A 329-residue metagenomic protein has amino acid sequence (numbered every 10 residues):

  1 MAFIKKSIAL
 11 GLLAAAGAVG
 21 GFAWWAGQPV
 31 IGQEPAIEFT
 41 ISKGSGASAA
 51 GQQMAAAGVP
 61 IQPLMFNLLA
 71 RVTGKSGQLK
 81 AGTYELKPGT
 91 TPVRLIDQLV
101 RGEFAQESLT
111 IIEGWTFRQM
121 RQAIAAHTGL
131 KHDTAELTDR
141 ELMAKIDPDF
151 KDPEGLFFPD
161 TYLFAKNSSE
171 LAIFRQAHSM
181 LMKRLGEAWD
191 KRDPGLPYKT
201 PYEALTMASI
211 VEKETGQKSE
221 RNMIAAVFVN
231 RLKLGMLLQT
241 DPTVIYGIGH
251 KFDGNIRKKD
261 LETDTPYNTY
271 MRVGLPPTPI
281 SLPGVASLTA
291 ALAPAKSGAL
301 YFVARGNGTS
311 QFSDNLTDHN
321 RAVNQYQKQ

Functional and structural regions predicted by a protein language model:
M1-A36: N-terminal type II signal-anchor transmembrane helix that functions as the membrane-insertion/stop-transfer segment
F3-I4, A50, V303: Intrinsically disordered, low-complexity sequence elements enriched in Ser/Thr/Gly/Pro
K5-A9, A36-E38, S76-Q78, W115-Q119 (+2 more regions): Short low-complexity stretches enriched in small and charged residues
I8, A14-A18, W24, I41 (+4 more regions): Generic detector of intrinsically disordered, low-complexity, polar/charged segments
A9-L13, A57-G58, A81-T83, D133-L137 (+2 more regions): N-terminal start-of-chain detector that recognizes signal peptides and the immediate post-cleavage beginning
F22, A26-L185: Signal peptide-directed extracytoplasmic domains
G46, Q122-T134, M143-Q329: Bacterial extracytoplasmic/cell-wall-associated proteins, especially those involved in peptidoglycan
